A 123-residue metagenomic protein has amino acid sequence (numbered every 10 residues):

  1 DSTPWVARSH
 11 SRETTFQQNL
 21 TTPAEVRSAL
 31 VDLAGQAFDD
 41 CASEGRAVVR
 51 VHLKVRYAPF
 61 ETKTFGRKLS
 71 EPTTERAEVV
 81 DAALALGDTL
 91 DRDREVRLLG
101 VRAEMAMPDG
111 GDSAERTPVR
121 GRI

Functional and structural regions predicted by a protein language model:
D1-V96, A106-P108, R122: DNA-contacting surface of Y-family translesion DNA polymerases
G110-I123: Acidic, low-complexity intrinsically disordered tails
